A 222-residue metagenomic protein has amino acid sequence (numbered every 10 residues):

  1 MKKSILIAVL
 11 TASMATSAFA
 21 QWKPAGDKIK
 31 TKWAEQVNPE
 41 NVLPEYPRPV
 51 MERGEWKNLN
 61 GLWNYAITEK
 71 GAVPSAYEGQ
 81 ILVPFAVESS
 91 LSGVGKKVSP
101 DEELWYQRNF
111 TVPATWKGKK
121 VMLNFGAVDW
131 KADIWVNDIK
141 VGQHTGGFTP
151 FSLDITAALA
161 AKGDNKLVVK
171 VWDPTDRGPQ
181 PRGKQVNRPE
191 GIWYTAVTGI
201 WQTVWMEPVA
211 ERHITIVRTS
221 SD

Functional and structural regions predicted by a protein language model:
M1-Q21: Bacterial Sec-dependent N-terminal signal peptides
Q21-W56: N-terminal pre-domain segments of enzymes
N41-P47, S89-G93, Q107: Short glycine/threonine/proline-enriched tight-turn/helix- or strand-capping micro-motif at secondary-structure
G54-N58, E102-W105: Short coil-to-beta-strand transition motifs
G61-P84: Predominantly extracellular/luminal regions of secreted and cell-surface proteins, especially disulfide-bonded
N64-T68, K96-K97, D101-I214: Accessory beta-strand-rich segments of carbohydrate-active enzymes
A76-V98: Aromatic- and Gly/Pro-rich amphipathic surface segment
V217-D222: Short beta-strand segments of immunoglobulin-like
